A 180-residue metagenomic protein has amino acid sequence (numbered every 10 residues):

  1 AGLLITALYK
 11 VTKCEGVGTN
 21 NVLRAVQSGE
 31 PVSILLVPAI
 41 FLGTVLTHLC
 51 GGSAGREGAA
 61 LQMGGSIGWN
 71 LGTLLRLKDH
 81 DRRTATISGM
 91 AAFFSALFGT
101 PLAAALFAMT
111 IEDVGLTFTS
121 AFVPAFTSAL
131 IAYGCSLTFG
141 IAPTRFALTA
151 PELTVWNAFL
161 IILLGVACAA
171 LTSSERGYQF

Functional and structural regions predicted by a protein language model:
A1-F180: Alpha-helical transmembrane segments and immediately membrane-proximal extracytoplasmic
